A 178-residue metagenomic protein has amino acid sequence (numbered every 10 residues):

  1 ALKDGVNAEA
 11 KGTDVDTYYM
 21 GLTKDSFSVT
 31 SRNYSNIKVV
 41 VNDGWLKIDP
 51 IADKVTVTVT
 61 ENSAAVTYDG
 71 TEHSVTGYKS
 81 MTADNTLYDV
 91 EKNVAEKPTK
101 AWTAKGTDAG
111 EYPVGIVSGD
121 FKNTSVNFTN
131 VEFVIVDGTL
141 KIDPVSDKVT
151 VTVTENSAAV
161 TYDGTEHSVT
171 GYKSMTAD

Functional and structural regions predicted by a protein language model:
A1-D178: Solvent-exposed beta-strand/loop surfaces, strongest in extracytoplasmic domains of secreted and cell-surface proteins
